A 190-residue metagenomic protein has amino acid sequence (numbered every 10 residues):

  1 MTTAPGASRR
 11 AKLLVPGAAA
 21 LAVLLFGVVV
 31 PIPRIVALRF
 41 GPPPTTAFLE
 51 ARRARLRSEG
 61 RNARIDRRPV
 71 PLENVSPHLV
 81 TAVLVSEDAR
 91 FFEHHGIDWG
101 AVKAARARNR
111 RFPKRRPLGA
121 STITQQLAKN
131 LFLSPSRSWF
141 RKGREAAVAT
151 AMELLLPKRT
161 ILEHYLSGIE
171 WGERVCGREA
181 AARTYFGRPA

Functional and structural regions predicted by a protein language model:
T2-A190: Juxtamembrane regions of bacterial inner-membrane/periplasmic proteins, predominantly the peptidoglycan biogenesis
